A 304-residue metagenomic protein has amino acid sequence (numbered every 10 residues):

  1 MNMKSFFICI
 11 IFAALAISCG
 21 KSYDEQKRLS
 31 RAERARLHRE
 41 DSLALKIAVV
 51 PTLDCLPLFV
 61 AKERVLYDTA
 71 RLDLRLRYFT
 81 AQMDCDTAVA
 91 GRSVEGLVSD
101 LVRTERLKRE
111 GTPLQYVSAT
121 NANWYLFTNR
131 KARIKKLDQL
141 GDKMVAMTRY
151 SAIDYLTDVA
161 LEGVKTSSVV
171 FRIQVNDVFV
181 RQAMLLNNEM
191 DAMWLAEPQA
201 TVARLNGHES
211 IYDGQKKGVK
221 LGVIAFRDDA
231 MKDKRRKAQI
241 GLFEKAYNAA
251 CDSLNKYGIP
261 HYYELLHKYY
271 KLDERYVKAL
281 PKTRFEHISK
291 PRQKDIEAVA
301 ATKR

Functional and structural regions predicted by a protein language model:
M3-I10: Sec-dependent signal peptide recognition, specifically the positively charged N-region followed immediately by
L15-S18: C-terminal motif of bacterial Sec signal peptides marking the signal peptidase cleavage site
K21-R28, Y150-R172, A238, L242-K282: Ligand-binding clefts/hinges and TM-proximal coupling segments of bilobed small-molecule sensing domains
Y23-S167, R172-I173, D191-E197, S210-D213 (+1 more regions): Short, glycine-/small- and polar/acidic-enriched structural segments that line small-molecule recognition paths
D24-A32, R39-L45, L53, A192 (+1 more regions): An extracytoplasmic/periplasmic, membrane-proximal ligand-sensing/linker region
L45-K46, M144-M147, M190, D229-K232 (+2 more regions): Second-shell loop/turn segments in exported
L101-R103, V169-L266: Pocket-lining segment of extracytoplasmic ligand-binding domains
